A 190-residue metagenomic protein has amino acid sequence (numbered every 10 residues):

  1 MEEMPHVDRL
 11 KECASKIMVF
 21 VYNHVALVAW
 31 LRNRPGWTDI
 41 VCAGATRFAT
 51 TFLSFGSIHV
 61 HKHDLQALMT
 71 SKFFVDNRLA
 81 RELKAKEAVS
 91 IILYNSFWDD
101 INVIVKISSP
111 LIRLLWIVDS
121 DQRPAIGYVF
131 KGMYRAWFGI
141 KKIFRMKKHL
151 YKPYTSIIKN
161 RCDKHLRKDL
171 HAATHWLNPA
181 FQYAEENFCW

Functional and structural regions predicted by a protein language model:
M1-W190: A eukaryotic "domain-edge + linker/cap" signature
